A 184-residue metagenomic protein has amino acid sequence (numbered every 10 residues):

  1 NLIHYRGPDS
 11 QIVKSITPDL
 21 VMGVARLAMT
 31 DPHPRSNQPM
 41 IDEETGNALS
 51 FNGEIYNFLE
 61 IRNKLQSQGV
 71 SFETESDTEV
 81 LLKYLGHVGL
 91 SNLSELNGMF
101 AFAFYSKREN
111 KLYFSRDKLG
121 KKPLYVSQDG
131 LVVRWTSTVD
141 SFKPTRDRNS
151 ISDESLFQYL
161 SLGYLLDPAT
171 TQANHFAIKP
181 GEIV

Functional and structural regions predicted by a protein language model:
N1-V184: Cysteine-centered catalytic environments shared across enzyme families
